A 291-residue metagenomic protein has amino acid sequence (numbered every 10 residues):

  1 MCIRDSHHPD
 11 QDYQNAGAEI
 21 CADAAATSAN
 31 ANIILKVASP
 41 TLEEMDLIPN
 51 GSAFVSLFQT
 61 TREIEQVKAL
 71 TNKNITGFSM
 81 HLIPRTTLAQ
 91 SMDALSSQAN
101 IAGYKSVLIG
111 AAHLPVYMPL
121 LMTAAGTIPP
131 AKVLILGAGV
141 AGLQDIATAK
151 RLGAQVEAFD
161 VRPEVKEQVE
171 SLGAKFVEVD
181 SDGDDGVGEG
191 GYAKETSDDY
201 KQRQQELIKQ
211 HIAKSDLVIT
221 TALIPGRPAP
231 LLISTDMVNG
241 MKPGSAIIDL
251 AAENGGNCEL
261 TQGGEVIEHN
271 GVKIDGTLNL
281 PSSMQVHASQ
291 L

Functional and structural regions predicted by a protein language model:
M1-D5: Conserved small/polar residues in nucleotide/adenosyl-binding loops
G17-N32, S39-P40, G186-V218, A222-T235 (+1 more regions): A structured beta-alpha segment of the ubiquitous adenosine-cofactor-binding alpha/beta core
S28-A29, I33-A111: Phosphate/diphosphate ligand-binding glycine-rich loop within oxidoreductases
E43-L47, S56, L223-I233, C258-E259: Glycine/threonine-rich flexible loop motifs
T61-T87, R227-N279: Rossmann-fold NAD(P)-binding glycine/threonine-rich loop
H81-L82, T87-A124, A252, C258-L291: Adenosine-phosphate binding glycine-rich loop
V116-Q144: Glycine-rich NAD(P)-binding loop of Rossmann-like domains
F159-P163: Conserved acidic E/D residue at the C-terminus of a beta-strand in Rossmann-like folds
